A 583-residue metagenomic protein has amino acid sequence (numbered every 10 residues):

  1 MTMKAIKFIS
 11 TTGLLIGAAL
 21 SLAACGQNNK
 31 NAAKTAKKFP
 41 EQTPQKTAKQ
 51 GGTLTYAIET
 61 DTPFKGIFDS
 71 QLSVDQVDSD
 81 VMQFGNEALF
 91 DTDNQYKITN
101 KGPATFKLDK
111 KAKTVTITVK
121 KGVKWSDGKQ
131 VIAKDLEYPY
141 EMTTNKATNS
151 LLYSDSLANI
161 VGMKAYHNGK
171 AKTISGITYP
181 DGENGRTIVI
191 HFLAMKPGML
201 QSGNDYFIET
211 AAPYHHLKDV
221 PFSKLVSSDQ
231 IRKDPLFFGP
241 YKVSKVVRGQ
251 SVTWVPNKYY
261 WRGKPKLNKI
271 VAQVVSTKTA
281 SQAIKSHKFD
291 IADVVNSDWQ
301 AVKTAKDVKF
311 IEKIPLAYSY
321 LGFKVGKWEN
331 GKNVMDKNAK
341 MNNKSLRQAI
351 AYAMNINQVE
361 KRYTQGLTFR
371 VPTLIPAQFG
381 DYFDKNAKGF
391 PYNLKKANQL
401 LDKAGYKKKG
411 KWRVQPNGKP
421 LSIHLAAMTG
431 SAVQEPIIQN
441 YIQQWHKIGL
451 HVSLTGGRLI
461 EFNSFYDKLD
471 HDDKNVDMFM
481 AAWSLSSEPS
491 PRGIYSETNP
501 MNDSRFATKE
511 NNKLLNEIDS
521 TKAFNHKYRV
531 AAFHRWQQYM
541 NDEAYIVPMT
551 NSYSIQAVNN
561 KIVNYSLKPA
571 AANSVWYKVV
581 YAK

Functional and structural regions predicted by a protein language model:
Y56, G128, K285, I291-V294 (+4 more regions): Periplasmic binding protein-like
A57-K110, L236: N-terminal lobe/hinge region of extracytoplasmic solute-binding protein
A104-L152, A339-M341: Aromatic- and charge-enriched surface segment that lines or borders ligand/interaction sites
Y153-K218: Surface-exposed binding/hinge segments that line and control ligand-binding clefts or catalytic entry sites
N204-G263, K269, L394, Q399: Gly/Pro-rich hinge or "lid" segments in bacterial periplasmic/extracellular proteins
V226-R232, P256-V302, H451: Ligand-site clamp/hinge motif
K258, A351-F383, V433-I442, D467-K583: Detector for C-terminal structural segments
K340-Q443, R535: Append "and occasionally in soluble cytosolic enzymes with long acidic Gly/Pro-rich linkers
